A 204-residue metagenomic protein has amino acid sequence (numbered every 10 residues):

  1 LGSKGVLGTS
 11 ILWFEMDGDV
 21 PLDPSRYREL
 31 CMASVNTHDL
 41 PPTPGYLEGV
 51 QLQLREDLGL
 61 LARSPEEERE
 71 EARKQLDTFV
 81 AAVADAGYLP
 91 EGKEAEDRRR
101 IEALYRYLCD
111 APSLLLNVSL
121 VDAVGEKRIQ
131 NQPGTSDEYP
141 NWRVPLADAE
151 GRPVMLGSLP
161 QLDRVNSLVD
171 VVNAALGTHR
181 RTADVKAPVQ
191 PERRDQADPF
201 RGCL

Functional and structural regions predicted by a protein language model:
L1-L204: Catalytic cores of glycan-processing enzymes that make or break glycosidic bonds
